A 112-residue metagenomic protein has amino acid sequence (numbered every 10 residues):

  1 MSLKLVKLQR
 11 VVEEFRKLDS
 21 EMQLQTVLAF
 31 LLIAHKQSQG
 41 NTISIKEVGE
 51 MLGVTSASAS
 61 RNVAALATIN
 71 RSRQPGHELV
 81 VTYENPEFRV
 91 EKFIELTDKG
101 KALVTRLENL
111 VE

Functional and structural regions predicted by a protein language model:
K4-S20: Short, Lys/Arg-enriched N-terminal segment that forms or immediately precedes the first helix of a structured domain
D19-V27: Short helix-coil-helix linker/hinge
L32-K36: Short amphipathic alpha-helical elements of helix-turn-helix/winged-helix folds
I45-K46: Residues within the helices of the helix-turn-helix
E50, T68: Alpha-helical residues within the helix-turn-helix
A59-S60: Helix-turn-helix DNA-binding helix
P86-V104: Basic, amphipathic "hinge/linker" alpha-helix immediately C-terminal to the N-terminal HTH DNA-binding motif
